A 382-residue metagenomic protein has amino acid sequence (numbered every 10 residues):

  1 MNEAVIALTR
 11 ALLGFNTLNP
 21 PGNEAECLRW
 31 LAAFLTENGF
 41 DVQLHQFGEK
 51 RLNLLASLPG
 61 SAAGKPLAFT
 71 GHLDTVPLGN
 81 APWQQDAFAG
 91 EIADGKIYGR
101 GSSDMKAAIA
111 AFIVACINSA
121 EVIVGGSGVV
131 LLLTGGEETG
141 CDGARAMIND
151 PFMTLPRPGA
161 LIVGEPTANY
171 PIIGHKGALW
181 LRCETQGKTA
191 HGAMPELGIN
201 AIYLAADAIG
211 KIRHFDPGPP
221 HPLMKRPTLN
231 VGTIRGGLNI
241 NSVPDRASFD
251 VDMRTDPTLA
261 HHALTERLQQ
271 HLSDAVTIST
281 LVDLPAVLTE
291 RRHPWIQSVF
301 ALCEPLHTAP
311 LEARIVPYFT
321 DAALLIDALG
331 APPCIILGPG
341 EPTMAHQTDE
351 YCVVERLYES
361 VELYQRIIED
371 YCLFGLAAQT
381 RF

Functional and structural regions predicted by a protein language model:
M1-R100, E121-G126, E341: Acidic/His- and Gly-rich active-site-bordering loop/insert found across diverse amide/peptide-bond hydrolases
T17, L73, E137, P166 (+1 more regions): Active-site metal-binding loops of divalent metal-dependent hydrolases
K65-A68, G95-K96, V130, G159-I162 (+2 more regions): Structural motif
F69, E91-G140, C183-T185, E196-F215 (+2 more regions): Alpha-helical metal-binding/catalytic segments enriched in His/Glu/Asp
L78-A93, P158, I173-E184, A301: Acidic-glycine-rich active-site phosphate/pyrophosphate-binding loop
M105-W180, L376: Acidic/histidine-rich catalytic neighborhood of metal-dependent amide-processing enzymes
V163-P166, I173, W180-F382: Metal-dependent amide/peptide-bond hydrolase catalytic core, centered on the "pita-bread" metallohydrolase fold
